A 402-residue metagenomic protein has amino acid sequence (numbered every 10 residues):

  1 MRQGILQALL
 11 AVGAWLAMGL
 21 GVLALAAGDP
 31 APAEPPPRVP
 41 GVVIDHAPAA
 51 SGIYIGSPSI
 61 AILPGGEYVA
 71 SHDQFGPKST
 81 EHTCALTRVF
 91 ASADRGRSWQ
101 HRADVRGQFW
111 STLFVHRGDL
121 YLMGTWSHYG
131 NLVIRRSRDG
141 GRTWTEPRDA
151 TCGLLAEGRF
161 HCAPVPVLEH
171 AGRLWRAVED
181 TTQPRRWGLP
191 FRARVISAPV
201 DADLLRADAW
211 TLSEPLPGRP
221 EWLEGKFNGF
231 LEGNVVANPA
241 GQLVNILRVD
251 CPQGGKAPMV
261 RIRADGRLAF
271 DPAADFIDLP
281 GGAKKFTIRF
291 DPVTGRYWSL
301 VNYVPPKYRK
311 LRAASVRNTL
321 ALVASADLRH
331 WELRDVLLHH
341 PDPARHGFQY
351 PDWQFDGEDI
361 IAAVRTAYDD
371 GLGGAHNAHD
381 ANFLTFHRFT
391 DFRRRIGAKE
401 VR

Functional and structural regions predicted by a protein language model:
M1-A8: N-terminal secretory signal peptides that target proteins for export/translocation
L9-A24: Bacterial N-terminal signal peptides
L25-S57, A61-F109, F114-A163, L168-E232 (+4 more regions): Beta-rich carbohydrate-recognition and catalytic domains
F348-P351: Short glycine-rich, acidic/polar surface loops and turns
Q354: Short alpha-helix at the nucleotide-sugar/activated-sugar donor binding site of glycosyltransferases and closely
